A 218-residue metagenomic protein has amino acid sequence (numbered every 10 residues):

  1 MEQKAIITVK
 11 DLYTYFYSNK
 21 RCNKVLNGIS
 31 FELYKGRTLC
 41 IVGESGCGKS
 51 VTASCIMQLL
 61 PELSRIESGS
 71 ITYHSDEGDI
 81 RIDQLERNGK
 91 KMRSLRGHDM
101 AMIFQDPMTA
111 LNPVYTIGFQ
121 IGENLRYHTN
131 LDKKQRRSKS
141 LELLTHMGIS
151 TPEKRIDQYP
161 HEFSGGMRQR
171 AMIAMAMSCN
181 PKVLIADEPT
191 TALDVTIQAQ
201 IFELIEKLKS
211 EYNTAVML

Functional and structural regions predicted by a protein language model:
M1-L218: ABC transporter nucleotide-binding domains
